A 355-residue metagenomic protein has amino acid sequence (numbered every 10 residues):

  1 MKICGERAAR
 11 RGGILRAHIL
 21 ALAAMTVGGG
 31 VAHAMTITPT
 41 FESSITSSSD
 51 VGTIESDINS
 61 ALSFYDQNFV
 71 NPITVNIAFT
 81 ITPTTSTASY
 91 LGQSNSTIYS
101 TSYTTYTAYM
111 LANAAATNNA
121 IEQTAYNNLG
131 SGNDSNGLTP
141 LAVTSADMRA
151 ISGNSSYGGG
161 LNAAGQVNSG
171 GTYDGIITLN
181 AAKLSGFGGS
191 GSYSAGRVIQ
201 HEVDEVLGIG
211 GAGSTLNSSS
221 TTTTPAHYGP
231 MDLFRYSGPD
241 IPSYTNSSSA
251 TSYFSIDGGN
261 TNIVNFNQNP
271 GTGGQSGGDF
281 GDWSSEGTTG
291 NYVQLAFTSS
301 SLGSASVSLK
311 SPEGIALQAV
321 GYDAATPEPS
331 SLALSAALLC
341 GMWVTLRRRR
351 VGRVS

Functional and structural regions predicted by a protein language model:
M1-G13, G352-S355: N-terminal secretory signal peptides that target proteins for export/translocation
K2-I3, R16, P327-E328, R347-R349: Positively charged n-region of N-terminal signal peptides that target proteins for export
R16-A21, S331-A333: Sec-dependent signal peptide recognition, specifically the positively charged N-region followed immediately by
H18-G28, C340-G341: Bacterial N-terminal signal peptides
A34-V198, E205-A325: Extracellular zinc-dependent metalloprotease catalytic-domain scaffold
E328-L346: A short, hydrophobic C-terminal helix/tail in secreted or cell-surface proteins
W343-S355: C-terminal membrane-anchoring or membrane-association module
